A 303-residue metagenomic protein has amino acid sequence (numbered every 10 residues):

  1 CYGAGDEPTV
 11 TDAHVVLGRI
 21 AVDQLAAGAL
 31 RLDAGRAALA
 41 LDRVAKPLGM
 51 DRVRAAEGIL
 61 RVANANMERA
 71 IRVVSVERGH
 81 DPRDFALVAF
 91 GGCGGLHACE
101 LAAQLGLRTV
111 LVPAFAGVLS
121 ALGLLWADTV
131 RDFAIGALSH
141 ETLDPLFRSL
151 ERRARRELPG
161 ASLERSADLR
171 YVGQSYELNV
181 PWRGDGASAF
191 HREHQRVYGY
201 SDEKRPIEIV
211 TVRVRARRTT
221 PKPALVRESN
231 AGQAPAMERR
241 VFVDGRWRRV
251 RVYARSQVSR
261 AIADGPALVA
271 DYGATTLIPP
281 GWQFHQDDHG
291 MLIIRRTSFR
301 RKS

Functional and structural regions predicted by a protein language model:
C1-G3, E7-V10, V15-P82, A89-S303: C-terminal, non-catalytic interaction/recognition modules in large multi-subunit enzymes and RNPs
